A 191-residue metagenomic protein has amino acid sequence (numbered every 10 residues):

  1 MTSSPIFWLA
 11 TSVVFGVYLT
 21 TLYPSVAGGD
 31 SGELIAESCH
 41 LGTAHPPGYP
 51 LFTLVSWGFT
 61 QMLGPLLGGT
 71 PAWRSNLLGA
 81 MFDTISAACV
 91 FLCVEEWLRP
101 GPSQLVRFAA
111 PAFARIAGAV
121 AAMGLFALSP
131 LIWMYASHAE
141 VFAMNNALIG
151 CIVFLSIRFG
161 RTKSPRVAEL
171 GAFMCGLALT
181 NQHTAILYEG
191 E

Functional and structural regions predicted by a protein language model:
M1-V17, I85, E95-E96, A109-V120: Start-transfer (signal-anchor) and selected internal transmembrane alpha helices of multi-pass inner/ER membrane
W8, L77-F108, L148-L155: Transmembrane-helix motifs of polytopic, lipid-linked glycan transferases
T20, P65, G69-N76, G101-A112 (+2 more regions): Aromatic- and kink-enriched transmembrane "portal" helix at the membrane-lumen/periplasm boundary that abuts
L22-L34, A44-S56, W73: Extracytoplasmic catalytic/substrate-binding loops of multi-pass membrane glycan-assembly enzymes
E37-L41, A122-G124, V167-N181: Membrane-interface alpha helices of multi-pass inner-membrane proteins
L41-G69, A80-M81, A88, A178 (+1 more regions): Short hydrophobic/aromatic helix or loop-helix immediately within or flanking a transmembrane segment in polytopic
L98, S103, A109-F113, A136 (+2 more regions): Membrane-interface transmembrane helices that cradle and orient dolichyl/undecaprenyl
E169-L170, T184-E191: Transmembrane-embedded, aromatic-rich helix segments that form part of the hydrophobic channel/pocket engaging
